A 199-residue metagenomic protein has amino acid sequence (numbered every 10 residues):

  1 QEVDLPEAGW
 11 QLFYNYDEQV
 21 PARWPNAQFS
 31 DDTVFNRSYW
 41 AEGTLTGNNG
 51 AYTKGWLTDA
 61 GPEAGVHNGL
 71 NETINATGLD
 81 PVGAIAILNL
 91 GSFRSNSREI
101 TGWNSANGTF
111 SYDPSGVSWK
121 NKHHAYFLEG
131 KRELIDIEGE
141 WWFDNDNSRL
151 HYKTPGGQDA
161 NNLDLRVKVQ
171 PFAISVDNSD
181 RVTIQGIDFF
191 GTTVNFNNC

Functional and structural regions predicted by a protein language model:
Q1-N198: Extracellular polysaccharide-degrading/modifying enzymes targeting complex plant/algal/animal polysaccharides
